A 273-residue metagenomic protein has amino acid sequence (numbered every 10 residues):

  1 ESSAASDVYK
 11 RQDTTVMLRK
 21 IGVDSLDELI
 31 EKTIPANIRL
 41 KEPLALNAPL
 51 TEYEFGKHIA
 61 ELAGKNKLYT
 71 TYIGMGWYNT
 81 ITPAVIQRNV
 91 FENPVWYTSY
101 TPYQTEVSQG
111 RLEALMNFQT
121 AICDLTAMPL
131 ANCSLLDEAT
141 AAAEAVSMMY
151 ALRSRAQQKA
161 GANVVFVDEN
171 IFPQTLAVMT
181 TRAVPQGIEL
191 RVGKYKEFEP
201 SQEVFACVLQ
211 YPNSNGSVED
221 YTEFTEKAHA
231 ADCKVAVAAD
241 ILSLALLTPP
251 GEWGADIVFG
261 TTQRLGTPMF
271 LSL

Functional and structural regions predicted by a protein language model:
E1-A5, Y9: Single conserved hydrophobic/aromatic residue that forms the stacking wall/gate of nucleotide- or nucleobase-binding
Q12-M17: A general alpha-helix detector
V23-I34, I38: N-terminal glycine-rich anion-binding loops that anchor highly charged ligand groups
I34-N117, C123: N-terminal entrance/gating region of PLP-dependent enzymes' catalytic architecture
N93-T105, A121-M128, A160-A162, L190 (+1 more regions): Gly-rich Lys/Arg/Thr-decorated short loops/hinges at beta-loop-alpha junctions or inter-strand turns that position
Y103-V107, R111, D124-E144: Short loop-beta-helix segment that forms the pyridoxal 5′-phosphate
T140-L273: Conserved PLP-enzyme active-site core in the AAT-like
